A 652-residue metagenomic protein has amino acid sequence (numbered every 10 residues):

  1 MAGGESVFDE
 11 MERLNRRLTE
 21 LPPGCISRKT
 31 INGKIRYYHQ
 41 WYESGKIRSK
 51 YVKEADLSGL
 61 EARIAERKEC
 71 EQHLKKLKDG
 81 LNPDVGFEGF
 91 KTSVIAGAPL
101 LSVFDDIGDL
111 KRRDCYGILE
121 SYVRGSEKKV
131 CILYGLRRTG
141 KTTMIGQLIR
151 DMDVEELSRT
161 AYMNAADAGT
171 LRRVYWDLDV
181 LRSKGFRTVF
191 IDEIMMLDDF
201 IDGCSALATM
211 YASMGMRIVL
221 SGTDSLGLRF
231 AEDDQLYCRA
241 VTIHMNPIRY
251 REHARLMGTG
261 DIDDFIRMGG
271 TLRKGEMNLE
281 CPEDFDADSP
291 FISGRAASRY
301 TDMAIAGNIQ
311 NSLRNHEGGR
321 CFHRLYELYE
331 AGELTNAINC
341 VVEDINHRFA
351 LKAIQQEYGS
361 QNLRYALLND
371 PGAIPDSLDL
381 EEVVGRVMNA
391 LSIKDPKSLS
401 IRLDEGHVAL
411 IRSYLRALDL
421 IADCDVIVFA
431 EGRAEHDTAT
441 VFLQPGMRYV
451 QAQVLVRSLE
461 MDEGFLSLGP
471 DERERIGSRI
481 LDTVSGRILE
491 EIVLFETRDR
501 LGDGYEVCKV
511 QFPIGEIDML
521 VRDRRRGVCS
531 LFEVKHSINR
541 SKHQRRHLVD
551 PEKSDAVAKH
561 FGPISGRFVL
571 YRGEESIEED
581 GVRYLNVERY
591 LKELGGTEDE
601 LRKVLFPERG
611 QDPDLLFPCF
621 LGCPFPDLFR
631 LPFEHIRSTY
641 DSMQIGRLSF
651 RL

Functional and structural regions predicted by a protein language model:
D84-Y122: N-terminal pre-Walker A segment at the start of P-loop NTPase domains
K141: Conserved lysine of the Walker
M144: Hydrophobic positions on the alpha1 helix immediately C-terminal to the Walker A/P-loop
S183-F200: Conserved P-loop NTPase "ATPase switch" module shared by AAA+ and STAND
M210-E232: Sensor-1/coupling segment of RecA-like P-loop NTPase cores
A231-A373: Interdomain motor-coupling "hinge/lid" segment immediately C-terminal to the ATP-binding subdomain of NTP-driven enzymes
N311-E516: Accessory nucleic acid-recognition modules appended to NTPase machines
V426, H436-D612, L616-C619: A cross-kingdom feature that marks ATP-driven nucleic-acid transaction machinery
